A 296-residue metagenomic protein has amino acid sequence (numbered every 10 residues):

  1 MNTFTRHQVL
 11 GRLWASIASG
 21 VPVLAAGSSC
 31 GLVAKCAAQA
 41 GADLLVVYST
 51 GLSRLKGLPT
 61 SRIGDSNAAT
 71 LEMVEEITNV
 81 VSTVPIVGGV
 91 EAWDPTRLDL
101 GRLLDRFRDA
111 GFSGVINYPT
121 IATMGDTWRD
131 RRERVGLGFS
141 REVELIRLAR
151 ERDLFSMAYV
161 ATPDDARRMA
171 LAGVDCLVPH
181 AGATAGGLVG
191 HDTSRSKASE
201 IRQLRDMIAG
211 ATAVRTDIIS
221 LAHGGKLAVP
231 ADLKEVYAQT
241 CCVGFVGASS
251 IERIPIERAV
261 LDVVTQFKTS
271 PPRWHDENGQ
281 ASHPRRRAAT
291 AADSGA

Functional and structural regions predicted by a protein language model:
M1-G27, A38, T78-N79: N-terminal amphipathic alpha-helix/helix-capping segment at the start of soluble metabolic enzymes
A15-A25, V80-A92, L148-A158, G210-G225: Short beta-strand/loop segments at the ligand-binding rim of alpha/beta enzyme cores
L24-S28, L45-V47, I86-V90, V115-N117 (+4 more regions): Hydrophobic faces of well-ordered beta-strands that scaffold small-molecule active sites in alpha/beta enzyme cores
C30-A40, P95-R106, P163-A172, G225-C242: Catalytic cores of alpha/beta
V33-C36, A40-L44, L58-F139: Active-site beta->alpha loop and helix N-cap motifs at the rims of alpha/beta catalytic domains
L44-K56, A110-G125, C176-H191, T240-V263: Glycine-rich phosphate-binding active-site loops on the catalytic face of alpha/beta enzymes
G57-I63, V189-E200, S250-R285, A289: C-terminal helical cap(s) of enzyme catalytic domains, especially alpha/beta-barrels
P95, D99-R205, A213-R215: Conserved anion-binding
